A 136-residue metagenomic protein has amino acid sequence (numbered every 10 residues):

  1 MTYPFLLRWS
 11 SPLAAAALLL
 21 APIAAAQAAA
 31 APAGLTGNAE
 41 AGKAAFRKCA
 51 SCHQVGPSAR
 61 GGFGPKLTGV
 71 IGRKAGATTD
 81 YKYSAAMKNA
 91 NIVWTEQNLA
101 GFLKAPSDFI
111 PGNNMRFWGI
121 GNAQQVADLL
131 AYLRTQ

Functional and structural regions predicted by a protein language model:
T2-A16: Bacterial N-terminal signal peptides that target proteins for export
L18, D80-K82, I110: Short, basic/glycine-rich phosphate-binding loops at helix/coil junctions that contact nucleotide phosphates
L18-Q27: C-terminal segment of classical bacterial N-terminal signal peptides
A26-F46, P57: Electrostatic cytochrome c docking/interface patches
A39-K43, P57-E96, N114-G119: Gly/Gly-Pro-rich "capping" loops immediately C-terminal to redox-active cysteine motifs in periplasmic/lumenal
K48-S51: Short, cysteine/histidine-rich loop/knuckle motifs that typically chelate Zn2+
H53-G56, R134: Protein kinase-like catalytic domain
V93-Q136: C-terminal capping alpha-helices of c-type cytochrome domains
